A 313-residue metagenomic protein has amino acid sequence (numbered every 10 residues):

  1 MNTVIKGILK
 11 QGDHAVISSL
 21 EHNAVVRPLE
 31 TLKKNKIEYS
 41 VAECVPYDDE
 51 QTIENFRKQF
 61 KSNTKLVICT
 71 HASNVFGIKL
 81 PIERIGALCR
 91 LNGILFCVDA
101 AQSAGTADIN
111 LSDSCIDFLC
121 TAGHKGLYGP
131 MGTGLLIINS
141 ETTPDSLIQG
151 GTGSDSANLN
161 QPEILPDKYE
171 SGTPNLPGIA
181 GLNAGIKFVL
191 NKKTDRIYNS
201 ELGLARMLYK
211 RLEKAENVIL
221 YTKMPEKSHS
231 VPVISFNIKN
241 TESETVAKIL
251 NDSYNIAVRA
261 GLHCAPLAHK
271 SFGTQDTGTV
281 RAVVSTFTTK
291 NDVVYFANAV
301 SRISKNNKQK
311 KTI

Functional and structural regions predicted by a protein language model:
M1-I313: Pyridoxal 5′-phosphate
